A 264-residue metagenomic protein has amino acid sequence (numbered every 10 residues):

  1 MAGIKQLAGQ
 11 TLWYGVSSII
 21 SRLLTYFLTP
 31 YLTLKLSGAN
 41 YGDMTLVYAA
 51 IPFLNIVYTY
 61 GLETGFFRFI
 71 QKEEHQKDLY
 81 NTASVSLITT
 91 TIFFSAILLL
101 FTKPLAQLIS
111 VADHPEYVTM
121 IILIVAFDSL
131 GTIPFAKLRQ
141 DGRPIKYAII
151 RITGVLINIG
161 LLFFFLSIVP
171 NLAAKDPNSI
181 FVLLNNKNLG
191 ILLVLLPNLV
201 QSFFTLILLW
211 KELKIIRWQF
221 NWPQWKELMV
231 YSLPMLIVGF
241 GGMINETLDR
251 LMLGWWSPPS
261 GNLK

Functional and structural regions predicted by a protein language model:
M1-G3, L7, A173-L193, L206-E246 (+1 more regions): Interhelical loop/hinge segments that connect adjacent transmembrane helices in multipass membrane
A2-K5, L36-N40, L54-L87, A106 (+2 more regions): Transmembrane-helix boundary and interhelical linker motifs in polytopic inner-membrane proteins
G3-E63, T91-L99, I124, I159 (+2 more regions): Signature of the first transmembrane helix
A8-I20, K77-N81, V118-I124, L138-L166: Alpha-helical transmembrane segments of multi-pass membrane transporters/permeases
L34-N40, D141-I149, V155-F204: Membrane-interface helix-loop junctions in multi-pass transport and translocation proteins
A39-G42, K77, N81, P115 (+4 more regions): Residues that define the loop-to-transmembrane-helix transition and helix capping in multi-pass membrane transporters
Y41-T45, A49, V118, S260-K264: Small-residue hotspots at the loop-to-helix junctions and early N-terminal turns of transmembrane alpha-helices
F53, I92, A96, S110-P134 (+1 more regions): Alpha-helical transmembrane segments of multi-pass membrane proteins
